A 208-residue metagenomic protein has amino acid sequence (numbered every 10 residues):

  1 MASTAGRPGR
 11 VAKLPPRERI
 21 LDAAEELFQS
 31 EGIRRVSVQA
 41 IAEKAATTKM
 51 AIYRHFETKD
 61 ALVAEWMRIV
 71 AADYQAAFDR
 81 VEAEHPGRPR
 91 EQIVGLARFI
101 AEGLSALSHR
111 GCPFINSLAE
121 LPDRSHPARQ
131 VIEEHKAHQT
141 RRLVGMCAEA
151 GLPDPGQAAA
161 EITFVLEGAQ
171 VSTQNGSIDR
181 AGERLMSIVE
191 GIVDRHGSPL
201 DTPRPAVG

Functional and structural regions predicted by a protein language model:
M1-P15, P199-G208: N-terminal intrinsically disordered/low-complexity leader segments
A2, R19, A23-A61, E65: Helix-turn-helix
V63-V70, A77: Alpha-helical DNA-contacting segments of helix-turn-helix folds
E65, D79-A106, P155, A159-I162: Hydrophobic alpha-helical connector segments
Q75, E91-V94, R124-E149, A160 (+2 more regions): Amphipathic alpha-helical packing segments from all-alpha helical-bundle domains
E91-Q92, A106-P127: Amphipathic alpha-helical segments used for helix-helix packing
G103-L104, T163-R180, I192-D201: Amphipathic C-terminal alpha-helical segment
